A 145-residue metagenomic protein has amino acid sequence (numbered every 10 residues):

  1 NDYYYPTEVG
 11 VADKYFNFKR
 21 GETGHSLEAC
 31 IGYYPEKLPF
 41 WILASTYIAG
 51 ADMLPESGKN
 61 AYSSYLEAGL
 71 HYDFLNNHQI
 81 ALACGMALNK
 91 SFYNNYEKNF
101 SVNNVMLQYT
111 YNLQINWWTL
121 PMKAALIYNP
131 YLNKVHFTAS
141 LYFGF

Functional and structural regions predicted by a protein language model:
N1-D2, I42-I48, L82-M86, M122-Y128: Transmembrane beta-barrel strands of outer-membrane/channel proteins
N1-E67, Y96-F100: Outer-membrane pore/translocation modules
Y34-W41, L70-I80, N112-M122, N133: Short loop/turn motifs that connect adjacent beta-strands in outer-membrane beta-barrel proteins
P35, T46, Y72-F74, M86 (+3 more regions): Short beta-strand segments enriched in hydrophobic/aromatic residues within well-folded beta-rich domains
Y47, Y62, G69-N76, A83-K90: Mature, soluble, non-transmembrane domains
L54-E56, N94, K134-T138: Outer-membrane beta-barrel and related beta-rich outer-membrane complex signature in Gram-negative bacteria
N77-K123: Outer membrane beta-barrel transmembrane domains
L107, L113, N133-F145: Outer-membrane beta-barrel "beta-signal"
